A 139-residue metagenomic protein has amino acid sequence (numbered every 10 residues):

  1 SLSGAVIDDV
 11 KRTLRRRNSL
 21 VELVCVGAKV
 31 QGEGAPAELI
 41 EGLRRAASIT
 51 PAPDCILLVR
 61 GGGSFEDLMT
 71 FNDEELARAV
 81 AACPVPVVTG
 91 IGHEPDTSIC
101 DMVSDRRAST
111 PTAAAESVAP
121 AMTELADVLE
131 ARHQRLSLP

Functional and structural regions predicted by a protein language model:
S1-P139: Short glycine/threonine-rich loop/turn motifs
